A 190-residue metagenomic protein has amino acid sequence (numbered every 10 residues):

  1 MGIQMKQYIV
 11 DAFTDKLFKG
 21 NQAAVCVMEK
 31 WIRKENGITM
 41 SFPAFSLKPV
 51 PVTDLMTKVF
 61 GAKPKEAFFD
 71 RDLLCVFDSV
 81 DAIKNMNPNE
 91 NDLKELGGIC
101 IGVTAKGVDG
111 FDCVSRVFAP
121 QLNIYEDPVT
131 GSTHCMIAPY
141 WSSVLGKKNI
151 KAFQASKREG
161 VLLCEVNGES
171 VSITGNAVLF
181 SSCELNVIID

Functional and structural regions predicted by a protein language model:
M1-D190: Active-site proximal loop and beta-alpha junction motif in alpha/beta enzyme cores
